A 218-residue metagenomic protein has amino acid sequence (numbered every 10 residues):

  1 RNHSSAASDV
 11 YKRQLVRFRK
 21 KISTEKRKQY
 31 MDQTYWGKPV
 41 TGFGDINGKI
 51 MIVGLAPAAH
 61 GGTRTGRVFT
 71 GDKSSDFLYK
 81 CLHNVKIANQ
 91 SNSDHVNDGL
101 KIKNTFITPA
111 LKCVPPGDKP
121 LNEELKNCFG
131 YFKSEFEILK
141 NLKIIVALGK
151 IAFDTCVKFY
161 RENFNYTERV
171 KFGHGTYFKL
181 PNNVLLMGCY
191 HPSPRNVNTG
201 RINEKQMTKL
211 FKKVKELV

Functional and structural regions predicted by a protein language model:
R1, A110-V218: Glycine/proline-rich loop-helix segments at beta-alpha junctions forming the active-site rim of enzyme cores
N2-A7: Single conserved hydrophobic/aromatic residue that forms the stacking wall/gate of nucleotide- or nucleobase-binding
V10: Active-site loops and adjacent core secondary-structure elements that bind or stabilize anionic groups
K20, L55, A147-I151: Short, well-ordered beta-to-alpha junction loops that form the rim of enzyme active sites and present histidine/acidic
S23, G62-T65, N141, I202: Residues lining hydrophobic/aromatic ligand-binding pockets adjacent to catalytic sites
Y30-T34, K38-V96: Adenosine ribonucleotide-centric catalytic and binding domains
I52, S91, I107, I144-G149: A structural signal for short, well-ordered beta-strand segments and their strand-loop junctions that often border
F77-E123: Short, surface-exposed acidic-centric catalytic microdomains
